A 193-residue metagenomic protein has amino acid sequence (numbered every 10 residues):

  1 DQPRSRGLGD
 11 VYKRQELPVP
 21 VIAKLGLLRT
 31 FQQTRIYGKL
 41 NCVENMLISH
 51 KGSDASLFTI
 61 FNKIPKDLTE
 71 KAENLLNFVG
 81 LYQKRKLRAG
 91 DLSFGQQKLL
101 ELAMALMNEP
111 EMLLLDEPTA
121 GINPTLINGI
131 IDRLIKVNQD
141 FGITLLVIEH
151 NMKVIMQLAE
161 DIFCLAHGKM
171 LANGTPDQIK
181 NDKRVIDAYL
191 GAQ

Functional and structural regions predicted by a protein language model:
D1-Y12: Single conserved hydrophobic/aromatic residue that forms the stacking wall/gate of nucleotide- or nucleobase-binding
T59-K84, R88, T125, D132-I135: Conserved ABC ATPase "signature" region
E109: Conserved catalytic motifs of ABC-family nucleotide-binding domains
L113-E117: Catalytic Walker B motif of ABC-type/P-loop ATPase nucleotide-binding domains
R133-V147: Conserved catalytic loops of ABC-family nucleotide-binding domains
I155-Q157: A short, surface-exposed alpha-helical micro-motif characterized by mixed small hydrophobic and charged/polar residues
